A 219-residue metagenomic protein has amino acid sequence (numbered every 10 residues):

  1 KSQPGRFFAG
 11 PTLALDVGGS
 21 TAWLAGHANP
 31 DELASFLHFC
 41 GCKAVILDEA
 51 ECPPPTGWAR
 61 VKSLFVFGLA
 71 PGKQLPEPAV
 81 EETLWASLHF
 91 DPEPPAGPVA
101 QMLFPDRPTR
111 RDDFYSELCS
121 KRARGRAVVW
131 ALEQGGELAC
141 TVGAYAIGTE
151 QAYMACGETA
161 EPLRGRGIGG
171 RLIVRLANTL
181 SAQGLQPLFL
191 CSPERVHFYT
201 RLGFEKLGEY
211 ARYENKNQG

Functional and structural regions predicted by a protein language model:
K1-A44, L138-A155, A160-E161: Conserved donor-binding loop and adjoining core beta-sheet/short helix segment in diverse acyl/aminoacyl transferases
S20-F90, C191, A211-N215: Acyl-donor-binding surface of acyltransferase catalytic domains
N29-S35, A155, T159-E161, G165-A182 (+1 more regions): Conserved acetyl-CoA-binding loop-helix of GNAT-fold acetyltransferases
P53-P55, F198-T200, F204: Conserved active-site tyrosine of GNAT-family acetyltransferases
P98-D113: Helix-loop element at the rim of GNAT/NAT acetyltransferase active sites that forms part of the acceptor-substrate
R110-E158: A conserved beta-strand-loop-helix scaffold within acyl/acetyltransferase catalytic domains
I173, C191-P193, R201-L202, K206-Y210 (+1 more regions): Active-site-proximal cofactor/substrate-binding loop regions of enzyme domains
